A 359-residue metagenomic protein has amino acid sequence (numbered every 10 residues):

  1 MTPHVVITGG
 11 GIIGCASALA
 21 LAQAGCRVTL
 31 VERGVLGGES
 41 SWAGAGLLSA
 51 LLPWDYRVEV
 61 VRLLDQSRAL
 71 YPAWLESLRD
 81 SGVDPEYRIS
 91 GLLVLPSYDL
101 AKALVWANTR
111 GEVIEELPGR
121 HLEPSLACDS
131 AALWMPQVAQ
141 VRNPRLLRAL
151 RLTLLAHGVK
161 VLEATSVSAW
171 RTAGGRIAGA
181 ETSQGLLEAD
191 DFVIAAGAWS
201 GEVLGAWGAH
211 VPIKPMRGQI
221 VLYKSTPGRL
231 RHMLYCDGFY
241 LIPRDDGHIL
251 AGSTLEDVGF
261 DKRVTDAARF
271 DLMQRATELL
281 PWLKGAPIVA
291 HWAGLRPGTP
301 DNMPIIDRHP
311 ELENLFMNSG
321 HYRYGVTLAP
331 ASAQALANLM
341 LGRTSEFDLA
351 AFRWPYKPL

Functional and structural regions predicted by a protein language model:
P3-T29: N-terminal Rossmann-like FAD-binding beta1-loop-alpha1 element of flavoenzymes
L19-A24, G46-L47, V83-R88, L187 (+1 more regions): Active-site substrate-recognition segment that forms the wall of the catalytic cavity or substrate channel
A22-A43: Glycine-rich FAD pyrophosphate-binding loop
G46-E123, D129, R275-T277: Dinucleotide-binding Rossmann-like beta1-alpha1 core, especially the glycine-rich loop that anchors the ADP
R62-D65, Y98-L100, W134-L152, R263-A268 (+1 more regions): Short beta-strand to alpha-helix junction loop
V83-V94, E115-H157, T254-G259, E313 (+1 more regions): Helix-loop-beta segment of a Rossmann-like dinucleotide-binding subdomain
W134-S183, L187-D191: Helical element adjacent to the flavin cofactor pocket in flavoenzyme catalytic cores
N143, L280-W282, A286-L359: C-terminal catalytic lobe of FAD-dependent flavoproteins
